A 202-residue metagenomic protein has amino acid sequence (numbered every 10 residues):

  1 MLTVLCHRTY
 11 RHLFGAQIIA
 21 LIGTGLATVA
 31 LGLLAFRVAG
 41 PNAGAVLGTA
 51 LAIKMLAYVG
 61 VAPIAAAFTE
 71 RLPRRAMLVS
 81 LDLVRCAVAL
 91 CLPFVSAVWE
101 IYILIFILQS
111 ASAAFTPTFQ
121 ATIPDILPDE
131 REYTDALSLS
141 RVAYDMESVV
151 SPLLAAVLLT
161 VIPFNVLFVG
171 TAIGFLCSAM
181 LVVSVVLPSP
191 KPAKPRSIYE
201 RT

Functional and structural regions predicted by a protein language model:
M1-T202: Alpha-helical transmembrane-bundle signature of multi-pass membrane transport and export proteins
